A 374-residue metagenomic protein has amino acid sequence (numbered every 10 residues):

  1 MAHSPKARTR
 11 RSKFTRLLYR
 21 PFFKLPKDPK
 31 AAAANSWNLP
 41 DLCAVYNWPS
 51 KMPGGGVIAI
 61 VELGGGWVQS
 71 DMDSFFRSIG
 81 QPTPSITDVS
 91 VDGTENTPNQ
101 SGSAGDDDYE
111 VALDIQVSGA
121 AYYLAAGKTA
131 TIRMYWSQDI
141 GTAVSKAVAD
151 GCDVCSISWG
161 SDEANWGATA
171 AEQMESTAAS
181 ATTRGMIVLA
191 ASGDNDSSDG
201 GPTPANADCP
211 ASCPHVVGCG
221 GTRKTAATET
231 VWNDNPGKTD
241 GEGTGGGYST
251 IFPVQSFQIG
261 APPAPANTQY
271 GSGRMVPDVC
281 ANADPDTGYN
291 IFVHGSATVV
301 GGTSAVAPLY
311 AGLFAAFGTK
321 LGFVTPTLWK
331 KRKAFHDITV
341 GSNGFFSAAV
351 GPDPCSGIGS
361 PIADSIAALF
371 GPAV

Functional and structural regions predicted by a protein language model:
M1-G221, S249-G302, G318-P326, I362-D364 (+1 more regions): Substrate-binding/charge-relay-adjacent region of secreted/lumenal peptidase catalytic domains
G93, T228, G295-S296, G344 (+1 more regions): Detector for glycine-centered tight turns/loop "hinges" at secondary-structure junctions
L189, N233, T239-E242, Q269 (+4 more regions): Short glycine- and Lys/Arg-enriched binding-loop motifs that mark or flank ligand-binding interfaces
P210, W232, F257, I291 (+3 more regions): Short clusters of hydrophobic/aromatic residues that line enzyme substrate/ligand-binding pockets
P214, G218-V254: Polar, glycine-rich mid-to-C-terminal structural blocks that act as macromolecule-binding/assembly scaffolds
E229, A311, I366-A368: N-terminal low-complexity, intrinsically disordered patches enriched in charged
A266-N267, A311-A363, V374: An often Trp-containing, charged/polar helix-loop segment at the C-terminal end of enzyme catalytic cores
G301-A315: C-terminal substrate/ligand-recognition segments
